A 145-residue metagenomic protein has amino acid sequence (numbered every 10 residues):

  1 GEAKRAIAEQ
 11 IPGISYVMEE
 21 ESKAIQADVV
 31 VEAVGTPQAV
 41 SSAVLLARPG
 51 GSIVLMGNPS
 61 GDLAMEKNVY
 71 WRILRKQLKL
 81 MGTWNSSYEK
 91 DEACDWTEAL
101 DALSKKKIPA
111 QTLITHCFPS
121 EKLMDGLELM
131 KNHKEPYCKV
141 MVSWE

Functional and structural regions predicted by a protein language model:
G1-S42: Adenosine-nucleotide cofactor-binding segment
E2, C94-E145: C-terminal hydrophobic helical "lid"/dimerization subdomain of Rossmann-like NAD(P)H-dependent oxidoreductases
A6-A8, S41-V44, E66-K67, E92-A93: Short, well-ordered secondary-structure micro-motifs
E9, D28-V31, V44, L100 (+2 more regions): Generic hydrophobic alpha-helical scaffold/packing signal
A47-P49: Helix-to-beta-strand junctions that scaffold the AdoMet/dcAdoMet cofactor pocket in Class I SAM-dependent enzymes
G51-S52, L78: Glycine-centered, small-residue-biased loops immediately flanking beta-strands in adenine/cofactor-binding cores
M56-G57: Acidic carboxylate diad motif detector
L63-I114, D125: C-terminal substrate-binding/catalytic core of Rossmann-like NAD(P)-dependent dehydrogenases/reductases
